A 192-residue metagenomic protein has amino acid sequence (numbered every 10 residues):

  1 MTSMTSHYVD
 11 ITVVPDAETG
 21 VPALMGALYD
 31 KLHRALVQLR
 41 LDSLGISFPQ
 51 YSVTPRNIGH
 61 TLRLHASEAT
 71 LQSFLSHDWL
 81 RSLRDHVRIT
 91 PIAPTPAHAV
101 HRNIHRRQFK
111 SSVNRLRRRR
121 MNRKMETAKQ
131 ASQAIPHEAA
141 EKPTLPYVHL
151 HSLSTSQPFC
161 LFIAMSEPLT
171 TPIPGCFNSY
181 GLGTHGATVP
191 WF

Functional and structural regions predicted by a protein language model:
T2-S47: N-terminal ordered "arm"
V13, A66, S152: Flexible glycine-/small-residue-rich
G45-R56: Short, charge-patterned binding micro-sites
I58-G59, L71-H77: Charge-rich, low-aromatic oligomerization/scaffolding segments with amphipathic character
L64-L71: Helix N-cap motif at beta-to-alpha junctions
S76-R120: Long, charge-dense
H105-P136, Y147: Aromatic/basic-lined ligand-recognition segments that form π-stacking hydrophobic pockets flanked by Lys/Arg to engage
K142-F192: Glycine-rich, aromatic-bearing surface loops/beta-hairpins
